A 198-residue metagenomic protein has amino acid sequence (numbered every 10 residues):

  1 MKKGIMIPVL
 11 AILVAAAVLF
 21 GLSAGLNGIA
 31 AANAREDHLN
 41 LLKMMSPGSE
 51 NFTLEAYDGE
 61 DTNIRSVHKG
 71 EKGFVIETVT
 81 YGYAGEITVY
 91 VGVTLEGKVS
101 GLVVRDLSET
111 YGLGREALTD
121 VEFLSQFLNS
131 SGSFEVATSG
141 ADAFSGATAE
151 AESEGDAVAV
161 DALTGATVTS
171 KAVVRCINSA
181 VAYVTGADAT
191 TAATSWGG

Functional and structural regions predicted by a protein language model:
M1-G198: Flexible, solvent-exposed loop/hinge segments and secondary-structure transition points
